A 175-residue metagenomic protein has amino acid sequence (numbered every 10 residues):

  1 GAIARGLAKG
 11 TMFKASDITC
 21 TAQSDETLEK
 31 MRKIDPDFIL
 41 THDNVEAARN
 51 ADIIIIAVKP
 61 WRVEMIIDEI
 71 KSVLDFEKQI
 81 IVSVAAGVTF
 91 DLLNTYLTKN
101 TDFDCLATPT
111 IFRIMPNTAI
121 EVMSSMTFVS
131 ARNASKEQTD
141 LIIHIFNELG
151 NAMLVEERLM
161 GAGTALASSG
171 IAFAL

Functional and structural regions predicted by a protein language model:
G1-A2, M160-T164: Small-residue (G/A/S/T)-rich helix-start motifs and N-terminal tracts that mark the onset
G1-N50, S124, N151: NAD(P)+-binding Rossmann beta1-loop-alpha1 motif at the extreme N-terminus of oxidoreductases
D25, N44-I56, P60-V129: Rossmann-like NAD(P)(H) cofactor-binding subdomain of soluble oxidoreductases
K30-W61, A131-I142: Extended low-complexity acidic/polar segments
L92-T110, M126-A162, F173-L175: Internal alpha-helical scaffold of NAD(P)-dependent oxidoreductase catalytic cores
A167: Phosphate/pyrophosphate- and phosphate-bearing ligand-binding catalytic cores of soluble enzymes
